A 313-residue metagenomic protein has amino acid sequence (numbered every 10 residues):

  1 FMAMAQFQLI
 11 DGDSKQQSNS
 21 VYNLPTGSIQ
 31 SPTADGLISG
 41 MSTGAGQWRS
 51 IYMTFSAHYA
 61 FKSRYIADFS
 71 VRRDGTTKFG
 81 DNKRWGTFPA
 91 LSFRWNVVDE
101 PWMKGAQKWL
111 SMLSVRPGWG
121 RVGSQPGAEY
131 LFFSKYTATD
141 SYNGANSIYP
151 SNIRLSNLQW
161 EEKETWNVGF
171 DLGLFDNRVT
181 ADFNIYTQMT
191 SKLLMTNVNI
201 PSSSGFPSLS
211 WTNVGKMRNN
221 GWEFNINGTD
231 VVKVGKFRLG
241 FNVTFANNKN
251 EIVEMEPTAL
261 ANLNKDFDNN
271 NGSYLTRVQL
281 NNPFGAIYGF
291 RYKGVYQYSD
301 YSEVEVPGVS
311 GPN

Functional and structural regions predicted by a protein language model:
F1-L280, G285-I287, R291: Extracellular/periplasmic, surface-exposed regions of secreted and cell-surface proteins
L37, T76, Q297-S302, G308-N313: Extracytoplasmic gating/loop element in the C-terminal half of outer-membrane beta-barrel translocons and assembly
